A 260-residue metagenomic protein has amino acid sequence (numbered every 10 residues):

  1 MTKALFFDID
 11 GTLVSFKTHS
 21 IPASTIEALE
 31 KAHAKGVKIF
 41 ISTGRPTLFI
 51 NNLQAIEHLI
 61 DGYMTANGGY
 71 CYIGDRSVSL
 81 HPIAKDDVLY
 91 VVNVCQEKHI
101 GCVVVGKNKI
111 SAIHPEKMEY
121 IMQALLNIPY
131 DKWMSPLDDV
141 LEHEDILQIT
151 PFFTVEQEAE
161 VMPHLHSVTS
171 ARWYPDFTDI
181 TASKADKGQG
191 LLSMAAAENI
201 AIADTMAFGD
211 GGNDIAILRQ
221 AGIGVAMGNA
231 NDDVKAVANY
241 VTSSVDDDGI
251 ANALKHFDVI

Functional and structural regions predicted by a protein language model:
M1-A4, P22, I180-I260: Mg2+-dependent phosphoryl-transfer enzymes with acidic/Ser/Thr/Gly-rich catalytic loops
K3-T18: Asp-based phosphoryl-transfer active-site loop
T18-V37, L80-D87, Y130, A185-A196 (+2 more regions): Short, acidic loop-to-helix structural element flanking the phosphoryl-transfer center in phosphate-processing enzymes
A23-M118: Active-site phosphate-binding/coordination module
G36-F40, L59-D61, I146-I149, A203-T205 (+1 more regions): Short active-site oxyanion
I56-L59, A66-N67, H164-S167, Q220-A221 (+1 more regions): Short, structured coil segments at secondary-structure junctions
K98-F208, G212-I217, N229: Conserved acidic, metal-coordinating active-site core of Asp-based, Mg2+-dependent phosphoryl-transfer enzymes
